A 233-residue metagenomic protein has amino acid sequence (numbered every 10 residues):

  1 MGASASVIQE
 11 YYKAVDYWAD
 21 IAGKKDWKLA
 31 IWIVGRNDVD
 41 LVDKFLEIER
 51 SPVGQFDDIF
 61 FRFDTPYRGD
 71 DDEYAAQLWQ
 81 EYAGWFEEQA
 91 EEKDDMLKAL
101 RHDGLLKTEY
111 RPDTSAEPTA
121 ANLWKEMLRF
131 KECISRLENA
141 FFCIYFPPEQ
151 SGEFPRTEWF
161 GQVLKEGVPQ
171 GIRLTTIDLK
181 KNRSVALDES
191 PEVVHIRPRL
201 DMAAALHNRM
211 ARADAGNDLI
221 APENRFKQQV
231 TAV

Functional and structural regions predicted by a protein language model:
M1-R136: Extended, compositionally biased accessory segments flanking or bridging domains
D38-V42, D71, E153-F154, N182-A186: Short, charged/polar "capping" segments at the starts of alpha-helices and the immediately preceding loops
D43-E47, P155-E158, L187-S190: Surface-exposed flexible segments
A83-A90, E138, P191, D214 (+1 more regions): Generic secondary-structure transition motif, activating predominantly at the C-termini of alpha-helices
E126-D178: Conserved Walker B catalytic segment
Q162-V233: The catalytic "switch" region of P-loop NTPases
